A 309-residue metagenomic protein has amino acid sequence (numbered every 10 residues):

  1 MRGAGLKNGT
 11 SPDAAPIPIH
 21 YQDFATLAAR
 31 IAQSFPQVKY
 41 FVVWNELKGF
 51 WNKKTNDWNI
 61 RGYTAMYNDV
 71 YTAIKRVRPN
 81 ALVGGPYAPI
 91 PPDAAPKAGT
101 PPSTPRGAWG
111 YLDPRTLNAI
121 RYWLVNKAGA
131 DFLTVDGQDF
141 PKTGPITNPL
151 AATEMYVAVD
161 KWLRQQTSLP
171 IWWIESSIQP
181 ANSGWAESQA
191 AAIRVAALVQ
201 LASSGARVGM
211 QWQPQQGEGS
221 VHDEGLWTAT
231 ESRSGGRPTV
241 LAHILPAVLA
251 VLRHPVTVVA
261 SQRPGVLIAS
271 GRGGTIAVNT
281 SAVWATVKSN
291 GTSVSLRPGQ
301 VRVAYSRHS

Functional and structural regions predicted by a protein language model:
M1, K39-V43, L82-G85, F132-V135 (+4 more regions): Structural recognition of the beta-strand scaffold that forms the well-ordered cores of secreted hydrolase catalytic
M1-Q37, V43, G49-T55, N80-R115: Active-site-adjacent "subsite" loops/lids of carbohydrate-active enzymes
G5-T10, F50-K54, D93-A94, P141-P145 (+2 more regions): Extracytoplasmic/secreted cell-surface and envelope-processing proteins
A32-Y40, P114-L133, A197-G209: Structural recognition of alpha->loop->beta junctions
N59-I193: Noncatalytic carbohydrate-binding groove/subsite architecture in carbohydrate-active enzymes
V195-S281, A285, R302-H308: Aromatic- and carboxylate-lined catalytic core of secreted/periplasmic carbohydrate-active enzymes
A285-G291: Short, surface-exposed beta-strand/strand-loop-strand elements in extracellular ectodomains
R297-V301: Solvent-exposed, conformationally flexible loop/turn segments
